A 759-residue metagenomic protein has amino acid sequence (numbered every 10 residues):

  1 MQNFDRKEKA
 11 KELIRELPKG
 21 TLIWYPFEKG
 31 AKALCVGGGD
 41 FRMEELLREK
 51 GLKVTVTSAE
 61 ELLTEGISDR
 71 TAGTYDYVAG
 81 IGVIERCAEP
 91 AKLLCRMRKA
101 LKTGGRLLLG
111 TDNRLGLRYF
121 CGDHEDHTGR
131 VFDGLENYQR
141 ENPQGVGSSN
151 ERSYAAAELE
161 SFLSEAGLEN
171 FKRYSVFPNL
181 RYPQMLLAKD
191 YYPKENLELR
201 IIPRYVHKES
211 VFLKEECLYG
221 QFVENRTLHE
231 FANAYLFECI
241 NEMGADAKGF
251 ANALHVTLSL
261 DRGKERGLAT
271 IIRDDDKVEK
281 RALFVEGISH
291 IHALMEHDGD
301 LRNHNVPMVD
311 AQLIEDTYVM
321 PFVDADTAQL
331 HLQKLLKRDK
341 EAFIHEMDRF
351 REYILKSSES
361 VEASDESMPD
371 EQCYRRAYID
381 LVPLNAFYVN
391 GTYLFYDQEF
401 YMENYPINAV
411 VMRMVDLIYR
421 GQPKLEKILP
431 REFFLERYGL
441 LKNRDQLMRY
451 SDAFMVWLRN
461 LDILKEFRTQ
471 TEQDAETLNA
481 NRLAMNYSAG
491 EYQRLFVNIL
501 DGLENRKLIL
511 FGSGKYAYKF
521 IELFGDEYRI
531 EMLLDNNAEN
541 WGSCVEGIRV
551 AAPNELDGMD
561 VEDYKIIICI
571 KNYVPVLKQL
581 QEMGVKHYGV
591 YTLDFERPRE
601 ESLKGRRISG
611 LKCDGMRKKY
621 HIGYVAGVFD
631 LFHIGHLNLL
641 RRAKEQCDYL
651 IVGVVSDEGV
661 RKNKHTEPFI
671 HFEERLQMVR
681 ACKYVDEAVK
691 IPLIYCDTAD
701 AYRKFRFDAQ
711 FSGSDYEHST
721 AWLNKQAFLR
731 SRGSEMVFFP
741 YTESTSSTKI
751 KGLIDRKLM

Functional and structural regions predicted by a protein language model:
A91-R106: A short glycine-rich, Lys/Arg-flanked "PGG" loop and its adjoining helix->strand segment in the class I
L109-D133: Conserved class I S-adenosyl-L-methionine
T128, D133, E366-K427: Catalytic activation segment of kinase domains across protein kinase-like and atypical kinase folds
S148-R173, F672-R680: Short alpha-helix
V256-G299: ATP-binding glycine-rich loop module of kinase domains
P307-S358: Conserved structural core of kinase catalytic domains
F467-M616: Hydrophobic, well-ordered beta-alpha structural blocks that scaffold small-molecule cofactor pockets
N536-N537, W541, I548-N554, I570-K571 (+2 more regions): Nucleotidyltransferase catalytic core that binds NTPs
